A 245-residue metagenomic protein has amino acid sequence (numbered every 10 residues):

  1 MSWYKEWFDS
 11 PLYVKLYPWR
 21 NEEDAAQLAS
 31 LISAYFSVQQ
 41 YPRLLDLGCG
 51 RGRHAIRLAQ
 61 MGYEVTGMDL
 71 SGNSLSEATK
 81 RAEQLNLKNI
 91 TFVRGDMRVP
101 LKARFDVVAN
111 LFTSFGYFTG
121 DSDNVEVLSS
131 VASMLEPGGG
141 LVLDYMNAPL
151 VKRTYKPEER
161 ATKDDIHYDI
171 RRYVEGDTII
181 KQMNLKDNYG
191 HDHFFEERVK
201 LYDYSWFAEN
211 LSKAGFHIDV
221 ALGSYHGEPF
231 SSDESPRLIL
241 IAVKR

Functional and structural regions predicted by a protein language model:
M1-P42: Conserved class I S-adenosyl-L-methionine
G48-G52: Class I SAM-dependent methyltransferase "Motif I" SAM/SAH-binding loop
R53-R98: Class I SAM-dependent methyltransferase SAM/SAH-binding core
R98-V108: A short acidic, Gly/Pro-enriched loop at the edge of an enzyme's catalytic core that lines a small-molecule cofactor
D106-S122: A short SAM/SAH-binding and catalytic strip from SAM-dependent methyltransferases
V125-P137: A short glycine-rich, Lys/Arg-flanked "PGG" loop and its adjoining helix->strand segment in the class I
V142-N210: SAM-dependent methyltransferase
W206-R245: C-terminal lobe and adjacent flexible extensions of AdoMet/dcAdoMet transferase-like proteins
